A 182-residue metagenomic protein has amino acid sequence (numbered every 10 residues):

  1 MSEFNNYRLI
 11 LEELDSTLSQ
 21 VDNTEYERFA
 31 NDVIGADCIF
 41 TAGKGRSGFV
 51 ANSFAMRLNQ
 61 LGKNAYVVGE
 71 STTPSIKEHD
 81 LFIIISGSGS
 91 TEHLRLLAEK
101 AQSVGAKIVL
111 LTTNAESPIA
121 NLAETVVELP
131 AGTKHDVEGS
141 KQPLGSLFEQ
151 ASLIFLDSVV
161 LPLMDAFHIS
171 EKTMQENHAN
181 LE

Functional and structural regions predicted by a protein language model:
M1-S19: Generic N-terminal amphipathic, Lys/Arg-enriched alpha-helix
E13-V21, L61, L129, P162-I169: Change "in soluble alpha/beta enzymes" to "in soluble alpha/beta proteins
T17, T72, S140-P143, S170 (+1 more regions): Glycine-rich, flexible loop/turn motifs
Q20-G35: A short, well-structured juxtamembrane/interface segment
C38-I154, V160-L161: Glycine-rich phosphate-binding loops that contact phosphosugars or nucleotide phosphates
S158, D165-E182: A short, charged, Gly/Pro-tolerant segment at domain boundaries
